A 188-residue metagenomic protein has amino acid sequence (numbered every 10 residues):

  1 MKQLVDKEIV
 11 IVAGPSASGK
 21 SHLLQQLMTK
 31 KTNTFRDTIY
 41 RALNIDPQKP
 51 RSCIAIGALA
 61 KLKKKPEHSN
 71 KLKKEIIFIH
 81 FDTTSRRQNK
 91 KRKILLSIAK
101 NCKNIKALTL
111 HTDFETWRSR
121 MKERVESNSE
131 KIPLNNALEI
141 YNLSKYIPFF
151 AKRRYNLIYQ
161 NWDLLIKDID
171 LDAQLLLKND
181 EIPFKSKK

Functional and structural regions predicted by a protein language model:
M1-K7: Phosphate-binding P-loop
V12: Hydrophobic anchor at the beta1->P-loop junction of P-loop NTPases
P15-S16: The conserved Walker
G19: Conserved glycine(s) of the Walker
H22-T84: Conserved substrate/cofactor phosphate-moiety recognition/catalytic segment in nucleotide-dependent phosphotransferases
G57-K65, Q88-L95, P133-K145: Well-ordered, non-membrane alpha-helical segments in soluble/globular domains
N101-M121: Conserved phosphate-donor/acceptor-positioning beta-strand/loop module used by diverse small-molecule
S127-K188: Small-molecule kinase domains that catalyze NTP-dependent phosphoryl transfer to phosphate-bearing small molecules
